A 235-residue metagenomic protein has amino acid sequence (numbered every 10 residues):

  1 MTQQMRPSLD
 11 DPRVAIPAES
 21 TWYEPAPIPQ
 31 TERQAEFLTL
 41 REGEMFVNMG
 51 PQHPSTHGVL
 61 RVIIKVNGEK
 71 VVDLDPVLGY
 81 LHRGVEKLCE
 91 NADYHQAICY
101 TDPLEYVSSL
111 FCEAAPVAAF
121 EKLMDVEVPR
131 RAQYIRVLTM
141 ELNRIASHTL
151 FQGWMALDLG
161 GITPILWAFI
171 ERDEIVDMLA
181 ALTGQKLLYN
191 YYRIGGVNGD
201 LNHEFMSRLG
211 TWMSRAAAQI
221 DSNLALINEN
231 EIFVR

Functional and structural regions predicted by a protein language model:
T2-R61, K65-R235: Active-site bordering "gate/hinge" segments that shape substrate access to catalytic or cofactor-binding pockets
